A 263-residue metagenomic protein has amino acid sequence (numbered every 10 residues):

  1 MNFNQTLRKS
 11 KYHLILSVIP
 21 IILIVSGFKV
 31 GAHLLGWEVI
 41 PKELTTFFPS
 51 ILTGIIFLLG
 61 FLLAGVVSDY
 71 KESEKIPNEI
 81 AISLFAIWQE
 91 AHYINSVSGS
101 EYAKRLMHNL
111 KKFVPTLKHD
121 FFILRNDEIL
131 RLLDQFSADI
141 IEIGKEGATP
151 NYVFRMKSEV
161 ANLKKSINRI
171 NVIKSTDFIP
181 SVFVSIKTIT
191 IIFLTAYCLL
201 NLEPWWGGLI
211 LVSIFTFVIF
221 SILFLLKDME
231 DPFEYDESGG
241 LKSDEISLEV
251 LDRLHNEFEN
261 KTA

Functional and structural regions predicted by a protein language model:
N2-F47, L52, I173-A263: Alpha-helical transmembrane anchor segments
G31-T46, I55, L59, S96-H119: Long, highly hydrophobic alpha-helical transmembrane signal-anchor segments
P41, Y70-I82, K104: Juxtamembrane membrane-water interface segments immediately C-terminal to a transmembrane helix
T46-F48, K71-I76, F121-R125: A ubiquitous short alpha-helical element
F57-P77: Transmembrane signal-anchor/signal-peptide helices with a preference for the extracytoplasmic
L62-G65, I82, Q89: Voltage-sensor-like transmembrane helices and their cytoplasmic interface
F85-P115, H119-D120, D231-A263: Solvent-exposed, non-transmembrane helices and loops of integral membrane proteins
I87-P180: Structured inter-helical modules in multipass membrane proteins
